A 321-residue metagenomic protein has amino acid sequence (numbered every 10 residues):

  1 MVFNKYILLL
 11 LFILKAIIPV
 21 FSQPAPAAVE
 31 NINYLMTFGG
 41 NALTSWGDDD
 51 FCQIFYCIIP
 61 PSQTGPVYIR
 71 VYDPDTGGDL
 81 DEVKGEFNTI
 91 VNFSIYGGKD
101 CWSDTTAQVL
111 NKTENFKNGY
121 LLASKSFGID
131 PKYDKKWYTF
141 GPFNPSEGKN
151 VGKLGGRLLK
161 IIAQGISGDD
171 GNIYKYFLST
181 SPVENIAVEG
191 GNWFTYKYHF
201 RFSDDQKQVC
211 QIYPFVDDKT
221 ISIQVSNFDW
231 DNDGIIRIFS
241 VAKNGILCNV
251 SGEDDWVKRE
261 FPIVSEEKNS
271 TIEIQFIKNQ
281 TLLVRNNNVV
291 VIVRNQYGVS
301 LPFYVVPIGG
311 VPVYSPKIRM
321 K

Functional and structural regions predicted by a protein language model:
M1-I7: Bacterial N-terminal signal peptides that target proteins for export
L8-I17: Bacterial N-terminal signal peptides
Q23-E30, F55-C57, V83-F87, V91-C101 (+2 more regions): C-terminal edge strands of extracellular/lumenal beta-sandwich accessory domains
Q23-G47: N-terminal leader/pro-regions and domain N-caps
N41-S45, Q108-L154, D254-I272: Extended, solvent-exposed segments with strong compositional bias
D50-C52, P61-Y68, V216-S222: Extended extracellular/luminal ectodomain segments enriched in beta-structured repeat modules
Q63, V71-D75, G165, N227: A mature extracytoplasmic/lumenal domain signature
V67-K112: Mid-chain, structured segments of secreted extracytoplasmic proteins
